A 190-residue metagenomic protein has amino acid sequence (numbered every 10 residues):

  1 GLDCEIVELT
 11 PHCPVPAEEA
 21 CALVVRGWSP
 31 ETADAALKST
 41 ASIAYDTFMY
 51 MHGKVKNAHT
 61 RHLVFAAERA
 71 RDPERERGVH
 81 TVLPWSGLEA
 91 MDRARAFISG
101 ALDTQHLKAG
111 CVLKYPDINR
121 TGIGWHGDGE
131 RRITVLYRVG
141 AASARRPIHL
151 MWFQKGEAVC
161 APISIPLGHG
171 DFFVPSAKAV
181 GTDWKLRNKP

Functional and structural regions predicted by a protein language model:
G1-P190: Non-heme Fe(II) oxygenase metal-center motifs and adjacent flexible, charged/small-residue loops
